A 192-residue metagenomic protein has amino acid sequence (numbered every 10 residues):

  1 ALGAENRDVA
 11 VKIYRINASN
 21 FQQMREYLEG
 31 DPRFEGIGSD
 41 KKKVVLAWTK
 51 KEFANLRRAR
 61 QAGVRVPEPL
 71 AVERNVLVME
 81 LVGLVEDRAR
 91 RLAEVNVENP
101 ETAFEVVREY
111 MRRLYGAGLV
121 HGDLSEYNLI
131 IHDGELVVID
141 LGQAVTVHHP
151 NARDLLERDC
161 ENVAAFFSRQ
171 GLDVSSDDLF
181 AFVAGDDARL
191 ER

Functional and structural regions predicted by a protein language model:
A1-R88, R112, G116: Conserved ATP-binding subdomain of kinase catalytic cores across diverse folds
G36-K42, A93-N96, V145-T146: A short, mixed-charge helix-start or loop-turn motif at secondary-structure junctions
K43-V45, E98-N99, A152: A generic structural signal for short
R74-N75, Y127, G134-E135: Beta-strand-connecting loop/turn residues
E86-E98: AlphaC helix of the protein kinase catalytic domain
N99-Y110: Conserved alphaE helix
A103, Y115-H121, H132-R192: C-lobe/activation-segment region of protein kinase-like
D123, Y127-L129: Catalytic-loop signature of eukaryotic-like protein kinases
